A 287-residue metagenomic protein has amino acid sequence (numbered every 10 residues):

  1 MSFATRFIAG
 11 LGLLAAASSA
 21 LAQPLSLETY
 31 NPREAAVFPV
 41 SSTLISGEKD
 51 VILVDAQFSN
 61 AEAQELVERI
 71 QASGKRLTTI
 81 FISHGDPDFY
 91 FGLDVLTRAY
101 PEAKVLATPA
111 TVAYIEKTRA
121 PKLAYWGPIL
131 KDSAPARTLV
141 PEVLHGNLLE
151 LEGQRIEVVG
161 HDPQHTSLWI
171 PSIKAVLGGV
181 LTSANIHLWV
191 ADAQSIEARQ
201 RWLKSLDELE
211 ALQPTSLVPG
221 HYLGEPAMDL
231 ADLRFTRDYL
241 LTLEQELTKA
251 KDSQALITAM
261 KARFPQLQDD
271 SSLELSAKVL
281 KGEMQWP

Functional and structural regions predicted by a protein language model:
M1-A9: Bacterial N-terminal signal peptides that target proteins for export
A16-S19: N-terminal signal peptide c-region/cleavage motif recognized by signal peptidases
Q23-A72, S167-V180: Conserved beta-strand hairpin/beta-sheet module of binuclear metal-dependent hydrolase folds, prominently
E34-A36, V51, F58-A61, H84-F89 (+5 more regions): Solvent-exposed loop/turn segments at secondary-structure junctions within structured extracellular/periplasmic domains
F58-S59, R155, V159-R234, D238 (+1 more regions): Metallo-beta-lactamase
A61-L106: Active-site metal-binding motif and surrounding structural segment of the metallo-beta-lactamase
E116-H165, P171-S172, L206, E210: Metallo-beta-lactamase
A211-S216, G224-P287: Accessory terminal helices/loops
